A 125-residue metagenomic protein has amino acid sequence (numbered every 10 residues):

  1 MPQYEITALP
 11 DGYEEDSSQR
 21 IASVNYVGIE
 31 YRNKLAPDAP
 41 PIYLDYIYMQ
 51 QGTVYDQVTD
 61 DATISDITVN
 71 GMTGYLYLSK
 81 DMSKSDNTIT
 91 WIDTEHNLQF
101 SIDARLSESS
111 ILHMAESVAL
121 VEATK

Functional and structural regions predicted by a protein language model:
M1-E95: Short, solvent-exposed recognition patches
E95-K125: Surface-exposed amphipathic alpha-helical segments
